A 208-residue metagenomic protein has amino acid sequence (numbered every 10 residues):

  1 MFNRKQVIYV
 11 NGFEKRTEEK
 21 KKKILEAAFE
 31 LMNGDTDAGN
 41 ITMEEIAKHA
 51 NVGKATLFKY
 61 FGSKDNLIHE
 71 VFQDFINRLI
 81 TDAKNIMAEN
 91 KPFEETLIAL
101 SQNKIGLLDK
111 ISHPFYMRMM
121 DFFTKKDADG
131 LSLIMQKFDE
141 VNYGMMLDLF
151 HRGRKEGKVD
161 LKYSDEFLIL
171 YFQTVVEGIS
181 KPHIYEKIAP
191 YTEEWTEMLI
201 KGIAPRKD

Functional and structural regions predicted by a protein language model:
M1-H49, N66: Basic, helix-initiating cap at the start of DNA-binding domains
M1-N11, A99, G144, D148-E156 (+2 more regions): C-terminal peripheral helix-coil segments that are non-catalytic and often amphipathic
I24, S63-H69, R78: Short amphipathic alpha-helical segment with a characteristic S/N-K-E followed by hydrophobic residues
M43, Q73-I80: Short, basic, alpha-helical segments at the C-terminal edge of helix-turn-helix-like DNA-binding modules
A50-F61: Short hydrophobic/aromatic patch on the recognition helix
E70, K84-I111, I169-F172: Hydrophobic alpha-helical connector segments
N77-I80, A128-E156, E166-L170, K181: Amphipathic alpha-helical packing segments from all-alpha helical-bundle domains
L107-D129: Amphipathic alpha-helical segments used for helix-helix packing
